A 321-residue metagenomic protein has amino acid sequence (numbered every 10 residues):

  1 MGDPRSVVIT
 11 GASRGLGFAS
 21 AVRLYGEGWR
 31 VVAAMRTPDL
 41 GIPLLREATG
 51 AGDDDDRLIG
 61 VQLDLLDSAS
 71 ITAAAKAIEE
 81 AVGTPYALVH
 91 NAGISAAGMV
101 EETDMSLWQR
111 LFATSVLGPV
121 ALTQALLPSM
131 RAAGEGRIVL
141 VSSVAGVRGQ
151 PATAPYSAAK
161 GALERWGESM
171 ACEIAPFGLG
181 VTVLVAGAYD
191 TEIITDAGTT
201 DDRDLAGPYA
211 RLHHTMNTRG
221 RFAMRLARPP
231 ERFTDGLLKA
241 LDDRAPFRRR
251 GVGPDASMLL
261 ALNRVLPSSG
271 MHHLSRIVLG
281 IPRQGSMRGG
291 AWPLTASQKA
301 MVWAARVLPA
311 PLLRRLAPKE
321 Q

Functional and structural regions predicted by a protein language model:
S13-R14: Conserved glycine-rich cofactor-binding loop
L63-A73, M105: The beta1-alpha1 cofactor-binding region of Rossmann-like NAD(H)/NADP(H)-dependent oxidoreductases
M99-V100, L107-Q109: Substrate-binding pocket helix/loop in short-chain dehydrogenase/reductase
E101, R148-A154: Active-site loop immediately N-terminal to the catalytic Tyr-X3-Lys motif of short-chain dehydrogenase/reductase
T123, A159: Active-site helix of classical SDR
S143: Residue(s) in the substrate-gating loop at a strand-loop-helix junction that position the organic substrate next
A175-R225: C-terminal beta-strand-loop-alpha-helix "lid" module of Rossmann-like NAD(P)-dependent dehydrogenases
